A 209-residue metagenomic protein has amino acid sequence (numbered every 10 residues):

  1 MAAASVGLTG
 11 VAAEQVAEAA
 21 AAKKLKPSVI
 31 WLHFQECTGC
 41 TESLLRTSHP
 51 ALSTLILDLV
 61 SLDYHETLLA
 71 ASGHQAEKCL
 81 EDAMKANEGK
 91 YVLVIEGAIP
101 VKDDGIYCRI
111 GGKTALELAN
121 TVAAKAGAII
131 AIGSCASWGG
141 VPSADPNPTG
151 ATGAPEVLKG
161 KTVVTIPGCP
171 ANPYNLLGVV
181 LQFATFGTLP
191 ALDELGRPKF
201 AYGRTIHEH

Functional and structural regions predicted by a protein language model:
M1-V16: N-terminal export signals
A22-A119: Extended, subdomain-level signal for the structured scaffold at the beginning of enzyme domains
I30, A128-G133, V164-I166: Hydrophobic/aromatic beta-strand patches that form the interior of the parallel beta-sheet core in alpha/beta enzyme
Q35-E42, S134-W138, P167-A171, H209: Local cysteine-cluster metal-coordination motifs and their immediate loop/turn environment, predominantly Fe-S cluster
T41-S43, D104-Y107, G140-D145, L177-V179: Short acidic, glycine/serine/threonine-rich loops at helix termini
N120-A126: Short, conserved loop/helix-junction motifs that constitute active-site signature segments in enzyme catalytic cores
G139-G160, V164-G168: Class I SAM-dependent methyltransferase SAM-binding "motif I" and its flanking Rossmann-like core
P173-H209: A conserved mid-domain beta-alpha-beta active-site/ligand-binding segment of alpha/beta enzyme cores
